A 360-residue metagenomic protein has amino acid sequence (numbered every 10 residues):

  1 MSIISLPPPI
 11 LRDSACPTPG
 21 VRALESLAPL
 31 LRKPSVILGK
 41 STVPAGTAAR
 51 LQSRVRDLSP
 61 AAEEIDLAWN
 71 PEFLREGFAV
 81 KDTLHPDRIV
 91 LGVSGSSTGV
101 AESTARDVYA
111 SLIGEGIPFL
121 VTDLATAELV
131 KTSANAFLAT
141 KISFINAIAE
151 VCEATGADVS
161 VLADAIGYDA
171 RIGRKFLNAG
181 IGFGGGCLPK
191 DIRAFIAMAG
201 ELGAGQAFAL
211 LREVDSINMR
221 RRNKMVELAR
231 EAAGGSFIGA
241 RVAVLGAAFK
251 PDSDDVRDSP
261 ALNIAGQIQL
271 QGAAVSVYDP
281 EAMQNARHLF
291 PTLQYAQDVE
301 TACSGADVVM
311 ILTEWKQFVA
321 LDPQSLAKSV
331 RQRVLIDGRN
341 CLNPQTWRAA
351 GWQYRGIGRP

Functional and structural regions predicted by a protein language model:
M1-P360: Structural/interface elements that position substrates and couple domains in central-metabolism enzymes
